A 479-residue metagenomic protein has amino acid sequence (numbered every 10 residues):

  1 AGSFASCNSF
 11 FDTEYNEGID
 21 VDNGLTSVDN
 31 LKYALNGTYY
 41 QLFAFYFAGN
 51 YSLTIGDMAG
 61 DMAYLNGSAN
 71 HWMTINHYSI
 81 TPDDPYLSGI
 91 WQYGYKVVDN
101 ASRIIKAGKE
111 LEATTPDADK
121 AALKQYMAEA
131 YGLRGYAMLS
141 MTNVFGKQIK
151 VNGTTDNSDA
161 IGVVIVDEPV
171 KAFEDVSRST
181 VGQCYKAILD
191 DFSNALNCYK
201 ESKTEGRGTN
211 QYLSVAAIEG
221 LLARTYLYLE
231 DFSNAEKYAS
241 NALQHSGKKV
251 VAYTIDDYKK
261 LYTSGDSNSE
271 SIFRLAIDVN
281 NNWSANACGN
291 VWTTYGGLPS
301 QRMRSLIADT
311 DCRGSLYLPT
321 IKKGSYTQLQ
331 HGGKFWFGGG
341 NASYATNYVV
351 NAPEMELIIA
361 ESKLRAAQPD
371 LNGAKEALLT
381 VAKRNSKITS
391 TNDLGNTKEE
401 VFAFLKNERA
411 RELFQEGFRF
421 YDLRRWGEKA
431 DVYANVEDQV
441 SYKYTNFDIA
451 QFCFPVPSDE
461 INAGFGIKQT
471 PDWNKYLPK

Functional and structural regions predicted by a protein language model:
S3-D57, K260, G464-K479: Acidic, glycine-rich segments characteristic of secretory precursors and extracytoplasmic regions
V21, G49-L65, F145-D159, V163 (+2 more regions): Short, surface-exposed recognition loops and adjoining beta-strand edges that mediate ligand/DNA contacts, enriched
Y33, Y212, E230, E236-P353 (+8 more regions): Hydrophobic-face positions in mid-chain alpha helices that act as interaction patches
L35, V98-A101, Y185, F192 (+4 more regions): Inward-facing hydrophobic residues that define packing positions of alpha-helical scaffold repeats
H71-F145, S179, N197-Y199, A342-N347 (+3 more regions): Conserved, well-structured interaction surfaces
Y185, F232, P369-L371: TPR-repeat structural position
